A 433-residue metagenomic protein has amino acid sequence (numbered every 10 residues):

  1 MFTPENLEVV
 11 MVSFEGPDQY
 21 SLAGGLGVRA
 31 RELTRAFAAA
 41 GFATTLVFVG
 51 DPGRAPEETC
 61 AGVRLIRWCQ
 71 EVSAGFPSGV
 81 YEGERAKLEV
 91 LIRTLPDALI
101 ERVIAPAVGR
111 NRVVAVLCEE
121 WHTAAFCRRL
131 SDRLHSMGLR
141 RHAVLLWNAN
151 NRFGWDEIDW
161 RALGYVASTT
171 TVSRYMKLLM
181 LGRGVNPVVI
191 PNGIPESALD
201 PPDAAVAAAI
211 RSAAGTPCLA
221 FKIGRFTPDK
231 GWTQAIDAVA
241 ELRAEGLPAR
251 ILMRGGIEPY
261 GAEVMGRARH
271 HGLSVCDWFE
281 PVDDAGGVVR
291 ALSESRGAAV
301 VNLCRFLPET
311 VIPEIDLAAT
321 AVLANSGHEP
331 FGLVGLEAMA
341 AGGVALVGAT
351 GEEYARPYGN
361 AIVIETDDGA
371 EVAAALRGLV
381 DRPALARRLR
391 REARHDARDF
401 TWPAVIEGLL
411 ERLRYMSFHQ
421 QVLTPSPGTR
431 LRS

Functional and structural regions predicted by a protein language model:
F2-L7, A36-V114, G261, P281-V300: A conserved catalytic-core segment of Leloir-type glycosyltransferases
L134, A262-T310: Nucleotide-activated donor-binding/catalytic signature segment of Leloir-type glycosyltransferases, i.e., the conserved
Y175, G193: Carbohydrate-associated surface elements
R211-K230, I236-A240, L252-G255: Conserved donor-binding/catalytic core segment of Leloir-type glycosyltransferases
P313-A319: Short alpha-helical donor nucleotide-sugar binding micro-motif in glycosyltransferases
G327: Aromatic "clamp/platform" in nucleotide-sugar-dependent glycosyltransferases that forms part of the donor/acceptor
A340-G348: Short hydrophobic beta-strand element within catalytic cores of glycosyltransferases and related nucleotide-activated
A361-G369, G378-P383: Conserved acidic donor-binding segment of nucleotide-sugar-dependent glycosyltransferases
